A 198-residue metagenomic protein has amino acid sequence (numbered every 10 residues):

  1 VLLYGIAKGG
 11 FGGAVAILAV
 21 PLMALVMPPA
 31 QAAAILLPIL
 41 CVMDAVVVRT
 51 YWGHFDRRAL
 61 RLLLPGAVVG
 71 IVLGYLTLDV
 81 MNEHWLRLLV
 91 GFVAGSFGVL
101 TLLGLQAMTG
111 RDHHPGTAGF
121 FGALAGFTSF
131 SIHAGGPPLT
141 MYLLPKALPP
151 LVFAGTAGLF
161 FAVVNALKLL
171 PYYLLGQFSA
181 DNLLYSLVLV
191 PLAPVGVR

Functional and structural regions predicted by a protein language model:
V1-R61, F121-G122, G126, G136-R198: Small-residue-rich hydrophobic segments that form or flank transmembrane alpha-helices in multi-pass membrane proteins
L22, V72-L76: A gly/Pro-rich, aromatic-decorated transmembrane alpha-helix motif that marks the paired, flexible gating helices
A34-I35, W85-F92, G116, T156-L159: Alpha-helical transmembrane segments of integral membrane proteins
D44-H54, Y75, L89-H114: Transmembrane helix exit motif
R58, H113-A118: Juxtamembrane cytosolic amphipathic helices that cap and anchor the N-termini of specific transmembrane helices
A67-V72, E83-G104, S186-R198: Selective transmembrane alpha-helices of multi-pass membrane proteins
Y75-W85, A107-R111, Y172-L183: Membrane-interface helix termini and inter-helical loops of multi-pass transporters
